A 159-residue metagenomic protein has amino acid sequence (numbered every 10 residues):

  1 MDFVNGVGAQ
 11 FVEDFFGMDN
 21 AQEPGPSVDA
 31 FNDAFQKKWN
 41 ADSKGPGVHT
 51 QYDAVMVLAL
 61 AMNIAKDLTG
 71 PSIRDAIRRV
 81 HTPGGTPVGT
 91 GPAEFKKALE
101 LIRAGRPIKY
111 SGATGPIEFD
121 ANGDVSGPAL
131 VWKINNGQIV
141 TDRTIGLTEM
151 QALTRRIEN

Functional and structural regions predicted by a protein language model:
M1-N159: Extracytosolic ligand-binding ectodomains
